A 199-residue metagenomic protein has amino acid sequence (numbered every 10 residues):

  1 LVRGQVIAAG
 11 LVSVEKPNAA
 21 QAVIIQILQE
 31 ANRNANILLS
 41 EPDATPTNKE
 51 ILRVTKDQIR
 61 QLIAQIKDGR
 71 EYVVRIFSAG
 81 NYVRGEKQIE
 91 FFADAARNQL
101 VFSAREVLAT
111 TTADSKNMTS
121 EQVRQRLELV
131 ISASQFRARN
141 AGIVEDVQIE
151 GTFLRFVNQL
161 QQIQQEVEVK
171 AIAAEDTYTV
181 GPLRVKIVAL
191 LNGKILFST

Functional and structural regions predicted by a protein language model:
L1-T199: Membrane-proximal structural modules of membrane-associated proteins and complexes
